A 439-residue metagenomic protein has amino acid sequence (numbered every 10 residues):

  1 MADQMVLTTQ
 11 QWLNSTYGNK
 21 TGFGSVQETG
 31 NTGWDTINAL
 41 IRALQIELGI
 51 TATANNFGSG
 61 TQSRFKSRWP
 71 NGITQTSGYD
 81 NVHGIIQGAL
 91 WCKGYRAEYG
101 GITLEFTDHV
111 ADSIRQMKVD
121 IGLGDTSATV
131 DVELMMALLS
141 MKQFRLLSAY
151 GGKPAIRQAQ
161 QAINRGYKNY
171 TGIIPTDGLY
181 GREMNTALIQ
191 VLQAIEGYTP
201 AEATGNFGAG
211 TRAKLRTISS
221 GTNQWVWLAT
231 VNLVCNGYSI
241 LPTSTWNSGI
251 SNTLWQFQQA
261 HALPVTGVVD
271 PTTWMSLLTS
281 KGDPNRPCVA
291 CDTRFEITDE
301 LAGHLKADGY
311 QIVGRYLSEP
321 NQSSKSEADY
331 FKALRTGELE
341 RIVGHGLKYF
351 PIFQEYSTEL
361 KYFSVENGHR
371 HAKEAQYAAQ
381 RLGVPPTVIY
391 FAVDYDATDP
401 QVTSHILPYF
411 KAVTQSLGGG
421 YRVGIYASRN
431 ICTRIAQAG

Functional and structural regions predicted by a protein language model:
M1-S324, T387: Cell-envelope/ECM-targeting effectors and their regulatory/trafficking segments
L40, L188, L192, R212-L215 (+3 more regions): A general structural detector for well-ordered alpha-helical segments in enzyme core domains, enriched
E98-G100, L241-P242, K361-Y362, T398-V402: A generic structural signal for short coil/turn motifs at secondary-structure boundaries
P287-T293, I312-R315, L347-I352, T387-I389 (+2 more regions): Hydrophobic faces of well-ordered beta-strands that scaffold small-molecule active sites in alpha/beta enzyme cores
F295-I297, I312, S318-S323, E355-E359 (+2 more regions): Solvent-exposed loop/turn segments at secondary-structure junctions within structured extracellular/periplasmic domains
K306, V343-G346, T414-G418: Anion (oxyanion) recognition and catalysis
K325-A397: Substrate-binding cleft of extracellular glycoside hydrolase catalytic domains
Y377-P385, D396-G439: Surface-exposed substrate-engagement region within the catalytic domains of secreted or surface-exposed extracellular
